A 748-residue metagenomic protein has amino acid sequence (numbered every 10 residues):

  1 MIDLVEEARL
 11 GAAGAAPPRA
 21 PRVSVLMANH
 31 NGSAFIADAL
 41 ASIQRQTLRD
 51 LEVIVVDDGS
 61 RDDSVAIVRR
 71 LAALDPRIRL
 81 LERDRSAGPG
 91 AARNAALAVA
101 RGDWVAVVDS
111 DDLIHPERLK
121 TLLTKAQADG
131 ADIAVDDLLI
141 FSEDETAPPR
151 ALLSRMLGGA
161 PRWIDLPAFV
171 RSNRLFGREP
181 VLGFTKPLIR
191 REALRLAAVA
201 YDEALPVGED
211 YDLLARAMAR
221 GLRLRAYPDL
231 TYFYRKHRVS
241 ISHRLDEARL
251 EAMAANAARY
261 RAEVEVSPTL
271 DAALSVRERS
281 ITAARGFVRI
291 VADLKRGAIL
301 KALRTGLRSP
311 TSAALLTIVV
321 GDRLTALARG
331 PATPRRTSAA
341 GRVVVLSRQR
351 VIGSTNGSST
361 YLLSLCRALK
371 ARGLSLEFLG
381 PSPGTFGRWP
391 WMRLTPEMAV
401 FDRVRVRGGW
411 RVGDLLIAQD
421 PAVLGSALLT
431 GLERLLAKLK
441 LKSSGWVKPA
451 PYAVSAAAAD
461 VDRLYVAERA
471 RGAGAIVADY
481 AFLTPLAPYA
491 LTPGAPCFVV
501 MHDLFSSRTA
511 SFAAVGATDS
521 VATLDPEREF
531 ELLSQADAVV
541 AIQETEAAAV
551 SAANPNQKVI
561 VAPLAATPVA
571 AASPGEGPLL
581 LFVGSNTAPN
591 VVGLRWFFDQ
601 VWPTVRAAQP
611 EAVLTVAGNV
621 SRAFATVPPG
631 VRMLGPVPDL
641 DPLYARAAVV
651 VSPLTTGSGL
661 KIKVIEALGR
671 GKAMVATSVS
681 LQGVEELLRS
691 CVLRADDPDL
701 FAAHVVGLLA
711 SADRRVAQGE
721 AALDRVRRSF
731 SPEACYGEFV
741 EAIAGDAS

Functional and structural regions predicted by a protein language model:
I2-A248: Nucleotide-sugar donor-binding/catalytic module of glycosyltransferases that assemble extracellular/cell-envelope
I2-P17, F176, A219, L224-T337 (+1 more regions): C-terminal subregions of glycosyltransferases and related glycan-biosynthesis enzymes
T231, A645-G659, R670-K672: Acidic donor-binding loop of glycosyltransferase active sites
G357, D713-I743: A charged, aromatic-enriched C-terminal amphipathic alpha-helix characteristic of glycosyltransferases across folds
Y361, A552, V561-A645: Conserved catalytic-core segment of nucleotide-activated headgroup transferases in glycan assembly
I417-P485, A514-Q535: Conserved nucleotide-sugar donor-binding subdomain of glycosyltransferases
F498-V499, S506, F530, S534-A570: Donor nucleotide-sugar binding/catalytic pocket of nucleotide-sugar-dependent glycosyltransferases
K663-E666, A673-T677: Short hydrophobic beta-strand element within catalytic cores of glycosyltransferases and related nucleotide-activated
